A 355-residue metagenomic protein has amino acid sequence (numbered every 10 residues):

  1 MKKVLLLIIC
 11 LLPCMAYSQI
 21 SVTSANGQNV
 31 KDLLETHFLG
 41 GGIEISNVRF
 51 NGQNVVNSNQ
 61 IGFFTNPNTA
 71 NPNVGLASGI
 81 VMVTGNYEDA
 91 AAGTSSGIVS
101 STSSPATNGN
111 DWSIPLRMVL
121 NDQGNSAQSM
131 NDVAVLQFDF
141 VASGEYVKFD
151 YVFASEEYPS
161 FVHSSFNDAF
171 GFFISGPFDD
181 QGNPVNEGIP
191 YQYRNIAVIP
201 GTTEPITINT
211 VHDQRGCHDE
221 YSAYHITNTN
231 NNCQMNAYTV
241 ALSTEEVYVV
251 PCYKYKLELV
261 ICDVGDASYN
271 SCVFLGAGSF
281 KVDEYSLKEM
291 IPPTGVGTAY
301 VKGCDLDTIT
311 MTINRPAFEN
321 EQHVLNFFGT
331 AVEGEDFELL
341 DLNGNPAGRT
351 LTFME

Functional and structural regions predicted by a protein language model:
M1-T23: Bacterial Sec-dependent N-terminal signal peptides
L5-L6, V74-L76, E319: A short, polar/charged loop/turn motif at coil->beta-strand junctions and beta-hairpin connectors
I8, V133-V135, L306: Short beta-strand-initiation
Q19-L287: Aromatic (Trp/Tyr/Phe) and Gly/Pro-enriched flexible surface segments
K281-E355: Short boundary segments that mark the start of a structured unit
